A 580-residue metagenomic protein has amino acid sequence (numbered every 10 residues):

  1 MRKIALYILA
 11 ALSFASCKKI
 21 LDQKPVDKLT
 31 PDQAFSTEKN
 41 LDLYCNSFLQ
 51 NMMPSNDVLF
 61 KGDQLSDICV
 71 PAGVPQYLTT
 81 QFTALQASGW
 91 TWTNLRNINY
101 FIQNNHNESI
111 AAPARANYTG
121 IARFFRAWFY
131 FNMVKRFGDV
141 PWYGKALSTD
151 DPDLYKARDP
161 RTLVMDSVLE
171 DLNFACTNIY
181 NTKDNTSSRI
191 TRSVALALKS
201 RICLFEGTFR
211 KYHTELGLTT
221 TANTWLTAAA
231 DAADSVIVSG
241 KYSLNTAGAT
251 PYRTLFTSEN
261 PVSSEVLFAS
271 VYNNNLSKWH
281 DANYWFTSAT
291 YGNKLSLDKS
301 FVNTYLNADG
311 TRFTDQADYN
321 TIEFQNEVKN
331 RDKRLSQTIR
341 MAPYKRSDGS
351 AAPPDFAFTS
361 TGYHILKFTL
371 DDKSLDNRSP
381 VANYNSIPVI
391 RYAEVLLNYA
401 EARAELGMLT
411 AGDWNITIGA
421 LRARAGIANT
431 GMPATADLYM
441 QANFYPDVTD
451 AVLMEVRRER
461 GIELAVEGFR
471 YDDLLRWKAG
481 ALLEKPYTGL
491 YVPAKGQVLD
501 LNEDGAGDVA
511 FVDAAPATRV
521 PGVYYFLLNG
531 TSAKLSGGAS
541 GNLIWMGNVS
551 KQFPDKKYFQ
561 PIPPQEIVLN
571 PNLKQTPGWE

Functional and structural regions predicted by a protein language model:
M1-V26: Bacterial Sec-dependent N-terminal signal peptides
K18-V74, V140, M165, N173-F174 (+4 more regions): An aromatic- and glycine-enriched ligand-binding surface/loop that stacks and positions planar moieties
N40-N46, M52-M53, P71-F137, P152-S187 (+6 more regions): Conserved, well-structured interaction surfaces
T91-W92, S167, R253-L306, R422 (+1 more regions): Long, intrinsically disordered, low-complexity segments
N320-Y392, L573-E580: Flexible, polar/acidic helix-loop-strand segments at domain edges
